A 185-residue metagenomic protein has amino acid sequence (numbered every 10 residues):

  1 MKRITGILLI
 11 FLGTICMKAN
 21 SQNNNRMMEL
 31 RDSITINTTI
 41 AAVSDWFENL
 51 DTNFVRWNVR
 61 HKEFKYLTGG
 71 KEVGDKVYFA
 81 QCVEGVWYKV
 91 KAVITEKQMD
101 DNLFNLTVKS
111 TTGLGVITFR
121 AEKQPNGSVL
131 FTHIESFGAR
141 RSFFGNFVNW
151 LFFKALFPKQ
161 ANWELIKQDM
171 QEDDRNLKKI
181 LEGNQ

Functional and structural regions predicted by a protein language model:
M1-N24: Bacterial Sec-dependent N-terminal signal peptides
I10, Y88-K89, F143: Short glycine-/acidic-enriched loop or helix-start segments at secondary-structure transitions that form or flank
M17-E72: Hydrophobic ligand-binding cavity/cleft-lining segments
M27-L30, I34, V77, A139-W150: N-proximal short alpha-helices
T38-I40, V83, E96, K123 (+1 more regions): Non-catalytic surface loops within mature trypsin-like serine protease
K65-T118, Q124-L130, Q168-Q185: Glycine-rich portal/gate segments that line the openings of hydrophobic small-molecule binding cavities
T107-Q168: Beta-strand/loop substructures that line and gate deep hydrophobic ligand-binding cavities in soluble
